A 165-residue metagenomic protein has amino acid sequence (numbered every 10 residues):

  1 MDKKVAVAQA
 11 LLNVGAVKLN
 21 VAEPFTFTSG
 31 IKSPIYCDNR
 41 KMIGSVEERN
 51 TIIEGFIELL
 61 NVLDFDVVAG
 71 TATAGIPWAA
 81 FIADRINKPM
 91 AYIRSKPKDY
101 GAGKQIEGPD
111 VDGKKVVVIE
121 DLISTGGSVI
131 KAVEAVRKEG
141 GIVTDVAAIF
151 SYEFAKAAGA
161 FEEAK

Functional and structural regions predicted by a protein language model:
D2-D64: Active-site-facing substrate-recognition patch
F27, W78-F81, F150: Tryptophan-centric aromatic hotspots in well-structured domains and transmembrane helices
E47-Q105: Conserved PRPP/pyrophosphate-binding segment of the phosphoribosyltransferase/PRPP-pathway fold
I93, P97-K165: PRPP/pyrophosphate-binding module of the type I phosphoribosyltransferase fold
